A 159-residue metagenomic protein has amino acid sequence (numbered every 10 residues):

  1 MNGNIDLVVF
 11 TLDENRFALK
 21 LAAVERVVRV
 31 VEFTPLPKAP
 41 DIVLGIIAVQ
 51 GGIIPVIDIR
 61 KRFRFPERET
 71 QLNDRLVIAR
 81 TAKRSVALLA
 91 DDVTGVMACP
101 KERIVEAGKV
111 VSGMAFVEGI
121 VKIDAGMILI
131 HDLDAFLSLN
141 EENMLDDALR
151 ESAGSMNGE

Functional and structural regions predicted by a protein language model:
M1-E159: An acidic, low-aromatic, low-complexity terminal/linker signal
